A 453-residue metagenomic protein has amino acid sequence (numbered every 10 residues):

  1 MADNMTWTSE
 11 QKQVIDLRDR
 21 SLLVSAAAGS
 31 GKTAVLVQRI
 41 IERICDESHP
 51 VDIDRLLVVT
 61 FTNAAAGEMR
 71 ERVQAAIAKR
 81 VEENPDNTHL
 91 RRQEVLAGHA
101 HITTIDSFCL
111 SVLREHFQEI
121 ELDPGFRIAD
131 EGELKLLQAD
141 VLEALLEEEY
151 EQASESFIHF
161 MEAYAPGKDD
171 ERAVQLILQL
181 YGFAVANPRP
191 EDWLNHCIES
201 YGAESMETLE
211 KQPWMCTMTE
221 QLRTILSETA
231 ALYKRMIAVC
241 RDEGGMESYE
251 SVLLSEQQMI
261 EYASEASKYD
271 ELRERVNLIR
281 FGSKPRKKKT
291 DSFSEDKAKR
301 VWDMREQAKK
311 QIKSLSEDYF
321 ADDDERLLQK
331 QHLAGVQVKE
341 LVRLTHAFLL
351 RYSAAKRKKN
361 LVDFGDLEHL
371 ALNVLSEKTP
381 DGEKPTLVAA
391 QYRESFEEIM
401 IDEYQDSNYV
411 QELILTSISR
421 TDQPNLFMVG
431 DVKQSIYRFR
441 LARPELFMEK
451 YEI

Functional and structural regions predicted by a protein language model:
W7-E10, I15-D16, S21-S25, T33-V35 (+7 more regions): Conserved helicase NTPase motor core
G29: Walker A (P-loop) phosphate-binding loop of P-loop NTPases
V37-I41: A conserved segment at the C-terminal end of the G1
I44-E47, V73, I77-V81, C109 (+9 more regions): Conserved NTP-handling cores and scaffolds of large molecular machines
I53, E94-H101, E119-E191, D303 (+5 more regions): ATP-hydrolysis module of ASCE/P-loop NTPase motor domains, specifically the Walker B Asp-Glu catalytic pair
I53-H159, P213-T217, E445-E449: Conserved P-loop NTPase-based nucleic-acid remodeling module centered on helicase motor cores
R55, V174-V362: Conserved ATP-driven helicase/translocase motor core recognized via long, highly charged RecA-like/P-loop NTPase domain
A100-S111, E162-P188, L341-A347, V362-L375: Core structural elements
